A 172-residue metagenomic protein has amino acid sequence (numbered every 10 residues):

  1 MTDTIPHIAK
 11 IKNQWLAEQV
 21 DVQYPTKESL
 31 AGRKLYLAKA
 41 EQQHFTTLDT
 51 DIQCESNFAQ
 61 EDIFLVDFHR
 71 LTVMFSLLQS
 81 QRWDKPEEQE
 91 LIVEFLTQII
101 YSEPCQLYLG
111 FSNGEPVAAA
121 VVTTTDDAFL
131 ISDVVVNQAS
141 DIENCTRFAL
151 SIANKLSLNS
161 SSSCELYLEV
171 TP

Functional and structural regions predicted by a protein language model:
M1-Q60, E165-P172: Acyl-donor-binding surface of acyltransferase catalytic domains
T2-P6, K10, Q81-E88, V93-T97 (+1 more regions): Acyl-donor binding region in acyl/amide transferases
H44, L48-F95: Short amphipathic alpha-helix that is part of the acyltransferase structural core
D49-S56, F111, A128-N137: Short, Lys/Arg-enriched charge-dense amphipathic segments
Q60-I63, V117-V121: Short, functional N-terminal and low-complexity linear motifs
Q98-E103: Short loop/turn motifs at secondary-structure junctions and domain boundaries
P104-A119: Conserved beta-hairpin
V122-D126: A short acidic/small-residue loop/turn micro-motif
